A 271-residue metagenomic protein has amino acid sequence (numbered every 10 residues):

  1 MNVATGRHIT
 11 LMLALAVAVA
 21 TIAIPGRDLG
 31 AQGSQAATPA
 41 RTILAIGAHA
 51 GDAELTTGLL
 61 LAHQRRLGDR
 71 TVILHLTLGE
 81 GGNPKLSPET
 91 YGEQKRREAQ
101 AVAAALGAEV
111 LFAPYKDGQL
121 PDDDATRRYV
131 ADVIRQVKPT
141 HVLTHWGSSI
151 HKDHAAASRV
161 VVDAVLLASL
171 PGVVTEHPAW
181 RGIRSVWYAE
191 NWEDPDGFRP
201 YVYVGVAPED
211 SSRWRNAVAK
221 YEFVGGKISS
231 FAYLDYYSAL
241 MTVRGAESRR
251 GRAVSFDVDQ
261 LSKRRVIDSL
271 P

Functional and structural regions predicted by a protein language model:
M1-A14: Bacterial N-terminal signal peptides that target proteins for export
L11, A23-I46, P121-P271: Metal-dependent de-N-acetylase/amidase catalytic core
L15-A23: Hydrophobic core
A20, A62-R65, L166: Residues in and immediately flanking transmembrane alpha helices
G26-V137, S269: Active-site rim/loop-helix segments in enzyme catalytic domains that contact anionic ligands
